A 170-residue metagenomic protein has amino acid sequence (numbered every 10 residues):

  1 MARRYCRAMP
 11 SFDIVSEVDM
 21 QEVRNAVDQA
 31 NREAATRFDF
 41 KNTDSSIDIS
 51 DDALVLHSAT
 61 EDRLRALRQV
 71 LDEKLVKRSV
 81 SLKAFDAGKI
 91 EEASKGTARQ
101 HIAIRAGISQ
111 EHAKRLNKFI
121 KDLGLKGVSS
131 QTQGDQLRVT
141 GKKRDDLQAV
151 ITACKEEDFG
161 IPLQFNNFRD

Functional and structural regions predicted by a protein language model:
M1-A8: Short, Lys/Arg-enriched N-terminal segments with co-localized hydrophobic residues within the first ~10-30 amino acids
A8, D48, R99-A106, Q110-D170: Positively charged, low-complexity, intrinsically disordered RNA-binding extensions
P10-S16, D51-S58, K95-I104, Q133: Short, hydrophobic beta-strand segments
E17-A26, I104-E111: Short, surface-exposed ligand-recognition loops at beta-strand->loop->(often short) alpha-helix junctions that present
E17-R24, R32, T36-D44, D48-A53 (+5 more regions): Short Lys/Arg-rich amphipathic alpha-helical segments
K41-I47, S81-K89, V128: Short beta-strand elements
L64-R105: Helix-adjacent hinge/juxtasegments
